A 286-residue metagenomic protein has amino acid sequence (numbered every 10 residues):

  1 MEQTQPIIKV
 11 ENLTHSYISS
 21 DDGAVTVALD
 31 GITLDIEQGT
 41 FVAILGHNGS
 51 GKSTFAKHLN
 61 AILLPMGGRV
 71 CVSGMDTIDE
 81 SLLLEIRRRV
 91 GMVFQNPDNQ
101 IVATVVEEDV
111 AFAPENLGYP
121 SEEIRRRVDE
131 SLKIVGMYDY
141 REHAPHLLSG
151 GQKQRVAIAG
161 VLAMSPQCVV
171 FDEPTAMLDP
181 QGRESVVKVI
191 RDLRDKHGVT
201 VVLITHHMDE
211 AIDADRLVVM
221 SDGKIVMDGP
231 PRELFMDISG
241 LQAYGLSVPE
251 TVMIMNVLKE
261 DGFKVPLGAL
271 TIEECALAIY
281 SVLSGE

Functional and structural regions predicted by a protein language model:
L45-H47: The feature captures the beta-strand-to-loop junction immediately N-terminal to the Walker
N60: Helix-to-loop junction immediately C-terminal to a conserved catalytic motif
G68-I78, I86: Conserved ABC transporter NBD signature motif
E122-Y140: Conserved ABC ATPase "signature" region
A144-L148, Q152: Conserved ABC ATPase signature
V169-D172: Catalytic Walker B motif of ABC-type/P-loop ATPase nucleotide-binding domains
